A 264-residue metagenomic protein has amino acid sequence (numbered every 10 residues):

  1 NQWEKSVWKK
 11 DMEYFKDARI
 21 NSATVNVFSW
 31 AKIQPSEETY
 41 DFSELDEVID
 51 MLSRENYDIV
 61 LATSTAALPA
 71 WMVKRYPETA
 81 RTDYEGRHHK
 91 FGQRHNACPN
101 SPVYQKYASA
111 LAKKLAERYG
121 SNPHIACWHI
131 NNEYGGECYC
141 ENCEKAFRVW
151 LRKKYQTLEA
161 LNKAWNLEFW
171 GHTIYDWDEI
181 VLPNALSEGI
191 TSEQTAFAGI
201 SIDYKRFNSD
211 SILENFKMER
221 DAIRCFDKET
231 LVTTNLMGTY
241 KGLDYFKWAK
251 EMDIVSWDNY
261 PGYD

Functional and structural regions predicted by a protein language model:
N1, T24-N26, V60-S64, H129-N131 (+2 more regions): A cross-family glycoside hydrolase active-site/sugar-binding cleft signature
N1-V7: Boundary/entry segment of secreted carbohydrate-active catalytic domains
Q2, S29-A31, A67-P69, Y134-G136 (+1 more regions): Feature marks short, surface-exposed loop/turn motifs that line or immediately flank catalytic pockets and channel
E4, A67-W71, C140, E251: Generic structural signal for alpha-helix starts
V7-W8, C143: Residues at alpha-helix caps and immediate loop-helix transition turns in enzyme cores, especially N- and C-cap
W8-H89, A112-A116, L213-D227: Aromatic-lined substrate-binding rim segments of carbohydrate-active enzymes
G86-Y263: Polysaccharide-binding and catalytic clefts of secreted carbohydrate-active enzymes
